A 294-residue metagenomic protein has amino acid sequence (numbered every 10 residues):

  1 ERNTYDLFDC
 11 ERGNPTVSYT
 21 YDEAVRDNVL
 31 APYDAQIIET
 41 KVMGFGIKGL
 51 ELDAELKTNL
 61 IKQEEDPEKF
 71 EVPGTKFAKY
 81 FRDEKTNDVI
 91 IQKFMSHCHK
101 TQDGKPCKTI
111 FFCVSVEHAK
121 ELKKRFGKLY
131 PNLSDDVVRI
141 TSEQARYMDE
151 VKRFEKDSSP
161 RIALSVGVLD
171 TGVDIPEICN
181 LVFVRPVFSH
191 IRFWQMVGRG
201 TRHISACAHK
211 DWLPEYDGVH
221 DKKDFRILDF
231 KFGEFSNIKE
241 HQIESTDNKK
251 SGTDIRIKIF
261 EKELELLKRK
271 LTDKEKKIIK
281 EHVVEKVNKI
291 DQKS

Functional and structural regions predicted by a protein language model:
E1-R2, S159: ASCE P-loop NTPase motor core, strongest for the SF2 helicase catalytic module
R2-P106: Interdomain helical connector at the RecA1-RecA2 junction of SF1/SF2 helicase-like NTPases
N28, F111, G198: Conserved G/P- and acidic residue-centered "switch" motifs that form tight phosphate/ATP-binding loops in soluble
Y33-D34, M43-K48, K120-E121, R192 (+2 more regions): Short helix/loop capping segments that flank catalytic or ligand/cofactor-binding pockets
Q36-K41, V114, E143, F230-G233: Structured loops at beta-to-helix junctions and adjacent beta-edge loops in soluble globular domains
K69-S165: Conserved C-terminal RecA-like helicase domain
P73-R82, V89-K93, K231-S294: Long, largely alpha-helical accessory region at the distal end of helicase-like NTP-driven motors
S134-N248: Conserved RecA-like P-loop NTPase helicase motor core
